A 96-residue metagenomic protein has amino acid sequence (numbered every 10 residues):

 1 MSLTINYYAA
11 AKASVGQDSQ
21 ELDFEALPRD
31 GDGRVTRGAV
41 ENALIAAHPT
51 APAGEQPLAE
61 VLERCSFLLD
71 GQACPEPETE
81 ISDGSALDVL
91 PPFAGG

Functional and structural regions predicted by a protein language model:
M1-G95: Ubiquitin-like/PB1-type beta-grasp interaction modules and other compact soluble beta-rich domains
